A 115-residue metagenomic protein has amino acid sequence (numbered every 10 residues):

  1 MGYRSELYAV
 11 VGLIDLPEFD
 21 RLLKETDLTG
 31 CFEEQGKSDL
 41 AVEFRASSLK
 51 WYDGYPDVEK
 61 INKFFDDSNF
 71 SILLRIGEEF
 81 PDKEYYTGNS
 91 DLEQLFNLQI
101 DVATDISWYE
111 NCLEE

Functional and structural regions predicted by a protein language model:
M1-D27: Short, extreme N-terminal segment that most often corresponds to the first beta-strand
L23-E115: Charged interaction segments
